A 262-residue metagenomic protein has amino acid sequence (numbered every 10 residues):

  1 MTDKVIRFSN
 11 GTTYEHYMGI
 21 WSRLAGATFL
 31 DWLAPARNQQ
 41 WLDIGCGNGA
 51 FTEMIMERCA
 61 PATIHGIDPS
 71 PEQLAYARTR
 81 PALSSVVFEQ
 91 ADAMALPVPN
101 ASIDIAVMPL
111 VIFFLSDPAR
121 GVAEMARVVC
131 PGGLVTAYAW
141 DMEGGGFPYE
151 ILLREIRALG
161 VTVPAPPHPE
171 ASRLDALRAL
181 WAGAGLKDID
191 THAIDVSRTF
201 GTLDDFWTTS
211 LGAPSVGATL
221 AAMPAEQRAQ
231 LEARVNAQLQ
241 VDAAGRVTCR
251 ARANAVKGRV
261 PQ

Functional and structural regions predicted by a protein language model:
D3-F8, S22, N48-A50, H168-Q262: Conserved Class I S-adenosyl-L-methionine
F8-I20: Class I SAM-dependent methyltransferase Rossmann-like catalytic core, especially the SAM/SAH-binding loop
I20-Q39, M54, R58: Conserved alpha-helix/loop element of class I SAM-dependent methyltransferases that forms part of the SAM/SAH-binding
Q40-L96, R120: Class I SAM-dependent methyltransferase SAM/SAH-binding core
M94-I105: A short acidic, Gly/Pro-enriched loop at the edge of an enzyme's catalytic core that lines a small-molecule cofactor
D104-P118, D141: A short SAM/SAH-binding and catalytic strip from SAM-dependent methyltransferases
A119-L134: A short glycine-rich, Lys/Arg-flanked "PGG" loop and its adjoining helix->strand segment in the class I
L134-T162: Conserved class I S-adenosyl-L-methionine
